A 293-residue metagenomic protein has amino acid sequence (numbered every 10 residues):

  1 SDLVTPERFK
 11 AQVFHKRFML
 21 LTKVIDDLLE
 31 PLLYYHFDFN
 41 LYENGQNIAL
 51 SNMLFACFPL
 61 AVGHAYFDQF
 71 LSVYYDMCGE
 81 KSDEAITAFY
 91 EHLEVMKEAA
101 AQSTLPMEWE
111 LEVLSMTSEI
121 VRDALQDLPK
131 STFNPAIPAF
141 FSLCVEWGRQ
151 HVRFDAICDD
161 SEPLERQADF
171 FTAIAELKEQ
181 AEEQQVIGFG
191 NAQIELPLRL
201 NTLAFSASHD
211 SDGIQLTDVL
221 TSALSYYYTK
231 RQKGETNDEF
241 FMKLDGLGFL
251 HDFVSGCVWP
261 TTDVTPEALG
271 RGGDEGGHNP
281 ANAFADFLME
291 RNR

Functional and structural regions predicted by a protein language model:
S1-R293: Phosphate-ester processing/binding pockets and catalytic centers
